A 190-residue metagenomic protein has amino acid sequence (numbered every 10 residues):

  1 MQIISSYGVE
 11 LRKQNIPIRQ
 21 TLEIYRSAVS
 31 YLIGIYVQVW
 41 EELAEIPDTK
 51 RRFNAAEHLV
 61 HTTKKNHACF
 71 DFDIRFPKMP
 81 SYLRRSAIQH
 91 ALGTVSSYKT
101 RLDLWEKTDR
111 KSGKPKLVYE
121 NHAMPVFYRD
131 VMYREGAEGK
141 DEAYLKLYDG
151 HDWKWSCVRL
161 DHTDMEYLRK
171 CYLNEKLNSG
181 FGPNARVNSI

Functional and structural regions predicted by a protein language model:
M1-I190: Nucleic-acid substrate recognition interfaces
